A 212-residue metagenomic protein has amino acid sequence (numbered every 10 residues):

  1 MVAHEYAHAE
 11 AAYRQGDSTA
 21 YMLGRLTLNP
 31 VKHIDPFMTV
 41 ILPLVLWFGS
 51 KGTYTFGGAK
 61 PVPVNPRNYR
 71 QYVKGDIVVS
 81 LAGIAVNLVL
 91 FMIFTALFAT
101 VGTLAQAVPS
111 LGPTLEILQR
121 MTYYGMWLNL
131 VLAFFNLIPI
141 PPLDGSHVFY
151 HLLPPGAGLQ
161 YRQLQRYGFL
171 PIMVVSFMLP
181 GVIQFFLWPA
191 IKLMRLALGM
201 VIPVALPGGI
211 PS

Functional and structural regions predicted by a protein language model:
M1-S212: Hydrophobic transmembrane alpha-helices and their immediate loop junctions in multi-pass integral membrane proteins
